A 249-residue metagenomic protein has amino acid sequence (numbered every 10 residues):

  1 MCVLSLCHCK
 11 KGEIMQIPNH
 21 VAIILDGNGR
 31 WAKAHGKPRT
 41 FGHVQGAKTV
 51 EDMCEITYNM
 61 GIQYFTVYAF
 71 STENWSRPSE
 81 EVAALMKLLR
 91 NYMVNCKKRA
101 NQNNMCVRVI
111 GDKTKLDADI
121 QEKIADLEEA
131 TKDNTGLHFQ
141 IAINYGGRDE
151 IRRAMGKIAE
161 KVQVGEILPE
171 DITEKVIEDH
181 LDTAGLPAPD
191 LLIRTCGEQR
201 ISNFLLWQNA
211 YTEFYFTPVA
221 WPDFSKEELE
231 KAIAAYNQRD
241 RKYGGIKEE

Functional and structural regions predicted by a protein language model:
C2-E249: Flexible, compositionally biased loop and terminal segments
